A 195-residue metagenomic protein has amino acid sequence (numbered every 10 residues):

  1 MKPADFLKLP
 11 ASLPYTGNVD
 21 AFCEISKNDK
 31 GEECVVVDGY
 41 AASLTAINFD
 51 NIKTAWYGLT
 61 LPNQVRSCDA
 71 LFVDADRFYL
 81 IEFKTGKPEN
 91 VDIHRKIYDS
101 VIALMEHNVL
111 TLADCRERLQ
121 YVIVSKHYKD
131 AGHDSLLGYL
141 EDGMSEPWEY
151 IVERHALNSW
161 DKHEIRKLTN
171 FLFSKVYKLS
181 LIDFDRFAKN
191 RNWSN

Functional and structural regions predicted by a protein language model:
M1-P62: Acidic-basic catalytic patches of nuclease active cores, encompassing PD-(D/E)XK and other metal-cofactor nuclease
L61, L71-V73, L110-C115: Short, charge-rich binding segments
P62-N63, D92: Generic, well-ordered alpha-helical segments
R66: Beta-rich catalytic cores
A70-F72, R77-T85, S100: Conserved catalytic cores of phosphodiester-cleaving nucleases, focusing on short active-site segments
T85-E146, Y150-V152: Catalytic cores of nucleic-acid endonucleases
Y139-N195: Polybasic (Lys/Arg-rich)
